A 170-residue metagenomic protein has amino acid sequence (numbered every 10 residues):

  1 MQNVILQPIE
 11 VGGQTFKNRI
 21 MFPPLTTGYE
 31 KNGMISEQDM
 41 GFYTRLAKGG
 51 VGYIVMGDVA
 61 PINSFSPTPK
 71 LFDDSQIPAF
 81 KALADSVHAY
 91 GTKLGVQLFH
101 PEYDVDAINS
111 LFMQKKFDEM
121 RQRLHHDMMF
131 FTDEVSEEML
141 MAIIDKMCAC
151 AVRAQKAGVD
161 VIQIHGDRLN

Functional and structural regions predicted by a protein language model:
M1-P24, V87: N-terminal amphipathic alpha-helix/helix-capping segment at the start of soluble metabolic enzymes
V11-G12, R19-E37, I62, K70: N-terminal binding-site loop/beta-alpha segment at the start of enzyme catalytic domains that lines or forms
R19-M21, G52-Y53, G91-Q97, V161-Q163: Structural preference for beta-strand elements that scaffold enzyme active sites
F22, L46, G50, V87 (+2 more regions): Conserved, mostly hydrophobic/aromatic
K31-R45, P69-H88, D106-L111, E137-V152: Glycine-rich anion/phosphate-binding loops
D39-I62, K156-V161: Catalytic domains of carbohydrate-active enzymes, especially glycoside hydrolases
V55-P78, L98-L111, Q163-N170: Glycine-rich, proline-tolerant flexible connector loops at the mouths of alpha/beta enzymes
F99-V159: Non-globular sequence segments
